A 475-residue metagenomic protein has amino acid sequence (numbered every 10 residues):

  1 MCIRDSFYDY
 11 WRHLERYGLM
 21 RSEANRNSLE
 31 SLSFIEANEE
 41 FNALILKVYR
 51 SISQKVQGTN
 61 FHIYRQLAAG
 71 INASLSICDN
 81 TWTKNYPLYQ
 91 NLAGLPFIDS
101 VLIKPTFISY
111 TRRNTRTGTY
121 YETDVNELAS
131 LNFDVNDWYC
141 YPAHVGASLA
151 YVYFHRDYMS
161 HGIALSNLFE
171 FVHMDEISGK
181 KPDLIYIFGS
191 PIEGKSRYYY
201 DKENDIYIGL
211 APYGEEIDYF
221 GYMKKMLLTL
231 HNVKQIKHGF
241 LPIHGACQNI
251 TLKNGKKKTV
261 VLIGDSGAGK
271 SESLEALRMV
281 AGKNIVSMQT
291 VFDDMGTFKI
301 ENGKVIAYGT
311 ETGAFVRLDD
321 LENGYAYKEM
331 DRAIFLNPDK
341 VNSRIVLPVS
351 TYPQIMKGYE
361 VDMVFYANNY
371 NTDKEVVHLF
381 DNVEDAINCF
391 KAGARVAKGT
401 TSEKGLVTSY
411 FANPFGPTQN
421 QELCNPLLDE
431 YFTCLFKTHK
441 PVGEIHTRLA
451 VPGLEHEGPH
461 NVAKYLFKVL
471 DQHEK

Functional and structural regions predicted by a protein language model:
R4-D218: Long, basic/Gly/Ser/Thr-rich N-terminal segments that mediate initial subcellular attachment or targeting
R4-L75, D79, N342-K475: Conserved NTP phosphate-binding and transfer environment spanning the P-loop NTPase/kinase superfamily
H144-A147, K202-N204, T251-G255, K299-K304 (+1 more regions): Short acidic-glycine loop/turn motifs at beta-strand connectors
D157, G214-E215, K253-G255, G267-A268 (+3 more regions): Short, glycine-/Ser/Thr-/acidic-enriched flexible segments
I206-K258: Extreme N-terminal, non-catalytic leader segments that precede Walker-type/kinase nucleotide-binding cores
K237, N254, V280-M288: Secondary-structure transition/capping motifs at alpha-helix termini and the adjoining loop/turn into the next element
G255-G282: Glycine-rich phosphate-binding P-loop
I285-Q354: Conserved nucleotide-sensing/catalytic segment adjacent to the nucleotide-binding pocket in NTP-handling enzymes
